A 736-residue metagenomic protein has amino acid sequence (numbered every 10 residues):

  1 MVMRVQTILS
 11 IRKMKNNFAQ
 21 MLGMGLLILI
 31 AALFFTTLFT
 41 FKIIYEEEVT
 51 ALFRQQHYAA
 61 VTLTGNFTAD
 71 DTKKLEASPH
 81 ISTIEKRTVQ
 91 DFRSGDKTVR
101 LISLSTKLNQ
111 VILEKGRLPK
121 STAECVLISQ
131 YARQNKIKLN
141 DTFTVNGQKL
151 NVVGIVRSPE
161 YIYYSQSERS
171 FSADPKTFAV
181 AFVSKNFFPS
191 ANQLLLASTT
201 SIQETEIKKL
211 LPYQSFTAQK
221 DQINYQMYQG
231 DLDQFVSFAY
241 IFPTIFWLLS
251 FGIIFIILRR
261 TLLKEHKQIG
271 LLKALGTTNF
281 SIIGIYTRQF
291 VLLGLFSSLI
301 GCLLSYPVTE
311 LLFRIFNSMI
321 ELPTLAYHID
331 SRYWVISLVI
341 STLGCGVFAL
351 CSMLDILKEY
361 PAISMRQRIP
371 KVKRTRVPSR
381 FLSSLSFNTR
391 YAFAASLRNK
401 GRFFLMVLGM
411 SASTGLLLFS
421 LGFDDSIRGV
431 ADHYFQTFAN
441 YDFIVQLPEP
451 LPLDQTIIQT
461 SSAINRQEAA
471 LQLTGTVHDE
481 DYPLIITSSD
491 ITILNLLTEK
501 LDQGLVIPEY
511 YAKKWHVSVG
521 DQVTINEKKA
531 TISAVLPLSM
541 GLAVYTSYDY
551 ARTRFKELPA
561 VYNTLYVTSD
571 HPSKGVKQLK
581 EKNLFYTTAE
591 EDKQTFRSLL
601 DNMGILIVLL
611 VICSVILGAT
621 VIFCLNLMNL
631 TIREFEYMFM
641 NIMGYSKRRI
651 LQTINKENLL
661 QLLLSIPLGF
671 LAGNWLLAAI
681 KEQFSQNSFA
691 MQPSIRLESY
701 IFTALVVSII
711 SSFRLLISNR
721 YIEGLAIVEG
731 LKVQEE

Functional and structural regions predicted by a protein language model:
M1-L33, T261, T287, V291 (+6 more regions): N-terminal Sec/SRP start-transfer signal
K15-G25, I30-Y58, T309-I315, M319 (+4 more regions): Alpha-helical transmembrane segments
N17, G252-V291, T620-L660: Interfacial "coupling" helices/loops that link adjacent transmembrane helices in transporter permeases
L38-F39, P79, E85-K120, N151-P159 (+1 more regions): The feature marks short, hydrophobic/small-residue-biased sequence motifs that occur predominantly
F41, Y45-V49, V99-S105, Q203-L249 (+9 more regions): Peri-transmembrane interface segments
T62-L63, F387-K514, S518-D521, E527 (+1 more regions): Juxtamembrane segments of multi-pass membrane proteins
L113-V183, E499-Y550: Hydrophobic secondary-structure segments that place a key small or acidic residue at a functional site
F255-R259, E265-K267, V291-P323, S331-K358 (+4 more regions): Small-residue-rich transmembrane alpha-helices
